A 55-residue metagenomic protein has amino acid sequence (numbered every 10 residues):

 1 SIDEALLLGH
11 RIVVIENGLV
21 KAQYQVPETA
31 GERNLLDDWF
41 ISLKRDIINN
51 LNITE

Functional and structural regions predicted by a protein language model:
A5-L7: A short, surface-exposed alpha-helical micro-motif characterized by mixed small hydrophobic and charged/polar residues
V14-I48: Conserved beta-strand-loop-alpha-helix hinge in the C-terminal portion of ABC ATPase nucleotide-binding domains
N49, I53-E55: Short secondary-structure subsegments characteristic of cysteine-rich extracellular domains
